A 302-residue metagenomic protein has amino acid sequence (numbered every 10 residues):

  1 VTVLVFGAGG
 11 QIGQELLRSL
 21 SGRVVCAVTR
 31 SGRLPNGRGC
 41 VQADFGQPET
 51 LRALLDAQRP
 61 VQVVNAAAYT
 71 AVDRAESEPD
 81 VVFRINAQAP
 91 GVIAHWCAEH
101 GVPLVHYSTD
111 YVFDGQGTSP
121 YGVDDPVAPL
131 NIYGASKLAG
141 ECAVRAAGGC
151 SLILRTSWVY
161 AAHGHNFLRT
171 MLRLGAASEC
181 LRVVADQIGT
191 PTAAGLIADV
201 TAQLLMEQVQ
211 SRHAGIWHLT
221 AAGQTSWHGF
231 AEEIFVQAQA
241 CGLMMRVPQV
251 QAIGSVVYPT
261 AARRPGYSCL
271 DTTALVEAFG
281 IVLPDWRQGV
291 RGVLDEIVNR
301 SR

Functional and structural regions predicted by a protein language model:
V1-G22: N-terminal Rossmann NAD(P)H-binding glycine-rich loop of SDR-like oxidoreductase domains
F6, V28, V63-A67, L104-T109 (+2 more regions): SDR active-site strand-loop-helix element
C26-T50: Adenosine-cofactor binding site in Rossmann-like domains, unifying the SAM/SAH pocket of S-adenosylmethionine-dependent
Q42-I85: NAD(P)H-binding glycine-rich loop region in Rossmannoid oxidoreductase-like domains and their noncatalytic homologs
R84, Q88-V92, V112-L154, W158-V159: Catalytic helix-loop patch of NAD(P)-dependent Rossmann-fold dehydrogenases
R145-G189, A194-Q203: NAD(P)-dependent short-chain dehydrogenase/reductase
V200, E207-T260: Mid/C-terminal beta-alpha module of Rossmann-like enzyme folds, strongest in SDR-family dehydrogenases/epimerases
P284-R302: Amphipathic terminal alpha-helices
